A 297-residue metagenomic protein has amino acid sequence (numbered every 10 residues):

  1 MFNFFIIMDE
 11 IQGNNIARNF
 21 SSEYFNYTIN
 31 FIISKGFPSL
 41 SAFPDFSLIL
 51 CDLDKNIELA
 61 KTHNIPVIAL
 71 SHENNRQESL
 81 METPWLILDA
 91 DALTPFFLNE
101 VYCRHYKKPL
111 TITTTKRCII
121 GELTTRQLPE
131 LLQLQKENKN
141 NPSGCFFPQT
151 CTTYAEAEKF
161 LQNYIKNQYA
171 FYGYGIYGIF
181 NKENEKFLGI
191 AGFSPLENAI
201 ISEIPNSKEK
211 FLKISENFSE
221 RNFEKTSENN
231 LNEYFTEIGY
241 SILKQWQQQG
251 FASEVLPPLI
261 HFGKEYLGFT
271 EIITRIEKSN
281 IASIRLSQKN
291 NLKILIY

Functional and structural regions predicted by a protein language model:
M1-T115: Asp-based, Mg2+/Mn2+-dependent phosphohydrolase catalytic module
N3-I6, E23-Y24, W85-Q245, P258-F262 (+3 more regions): GNAT-family acyltransferases
E58, I284-R285: Alpha-helical segments flanking ligand/cofactor-binding loops in enzyme cores
N64-V67, Q288-Y297: Conserved acetyl-CoA-binding loop of GNAT-fold acetyltransferases
L243, I273-I284: Conserved beta-strand-loop-alpha-helix junction that forms the acyl-donor binding cleft
Q248-S253: Glycine-rich acyl-CoA binding loop
V255-I260, S283: Structural preference for long, well-ordered alpha-helical segments in enzyme cores
